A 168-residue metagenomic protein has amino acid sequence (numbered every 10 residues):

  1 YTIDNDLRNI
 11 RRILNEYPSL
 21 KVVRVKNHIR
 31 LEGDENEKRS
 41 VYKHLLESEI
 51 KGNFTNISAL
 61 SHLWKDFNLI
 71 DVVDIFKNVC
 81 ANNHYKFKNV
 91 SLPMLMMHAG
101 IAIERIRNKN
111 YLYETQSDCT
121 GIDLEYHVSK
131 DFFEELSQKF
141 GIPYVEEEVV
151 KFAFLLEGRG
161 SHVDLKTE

Functional and structural regions predicted by a protein language model:
Y1-E168: A cross-family "folded-core" feature that marks the main globular domain of proteins
